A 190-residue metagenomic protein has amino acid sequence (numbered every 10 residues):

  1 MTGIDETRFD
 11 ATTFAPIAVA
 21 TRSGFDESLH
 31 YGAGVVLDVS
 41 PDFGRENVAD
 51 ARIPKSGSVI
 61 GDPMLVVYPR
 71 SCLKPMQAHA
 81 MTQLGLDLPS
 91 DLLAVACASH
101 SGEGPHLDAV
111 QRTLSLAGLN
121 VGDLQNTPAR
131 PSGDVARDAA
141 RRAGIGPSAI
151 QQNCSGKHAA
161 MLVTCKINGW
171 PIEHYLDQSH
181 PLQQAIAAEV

Functional and structural regions predicted by a protein language model:
M1-D50, P54-M64: Beta-lactamase-like hydrolase cores
M1-G3, D91-V190: Active-site-adjacent helix/loop patches that line small-molecule binding or acyl-intermediate pockets
D38-P41, Q83-P89: Short, solvent-exposed loop/edge-beta patches enriched in aromatic
G57-M64, L88-A98: Glycine-/proline-rich flexible loop or hinge segments
P69-L86: Active-site SXXK
